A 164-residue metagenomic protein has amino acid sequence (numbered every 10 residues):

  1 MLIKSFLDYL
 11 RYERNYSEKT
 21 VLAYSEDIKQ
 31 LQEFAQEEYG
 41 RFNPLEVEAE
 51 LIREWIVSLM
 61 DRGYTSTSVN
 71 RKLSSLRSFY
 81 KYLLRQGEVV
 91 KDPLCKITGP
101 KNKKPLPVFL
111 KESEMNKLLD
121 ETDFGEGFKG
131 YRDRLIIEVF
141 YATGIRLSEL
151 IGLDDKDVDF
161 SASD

Functional and structural regions predicted by a protein language model:
M1-D164: Conserved catalytic core of the tyrosine transesterase superfamily
